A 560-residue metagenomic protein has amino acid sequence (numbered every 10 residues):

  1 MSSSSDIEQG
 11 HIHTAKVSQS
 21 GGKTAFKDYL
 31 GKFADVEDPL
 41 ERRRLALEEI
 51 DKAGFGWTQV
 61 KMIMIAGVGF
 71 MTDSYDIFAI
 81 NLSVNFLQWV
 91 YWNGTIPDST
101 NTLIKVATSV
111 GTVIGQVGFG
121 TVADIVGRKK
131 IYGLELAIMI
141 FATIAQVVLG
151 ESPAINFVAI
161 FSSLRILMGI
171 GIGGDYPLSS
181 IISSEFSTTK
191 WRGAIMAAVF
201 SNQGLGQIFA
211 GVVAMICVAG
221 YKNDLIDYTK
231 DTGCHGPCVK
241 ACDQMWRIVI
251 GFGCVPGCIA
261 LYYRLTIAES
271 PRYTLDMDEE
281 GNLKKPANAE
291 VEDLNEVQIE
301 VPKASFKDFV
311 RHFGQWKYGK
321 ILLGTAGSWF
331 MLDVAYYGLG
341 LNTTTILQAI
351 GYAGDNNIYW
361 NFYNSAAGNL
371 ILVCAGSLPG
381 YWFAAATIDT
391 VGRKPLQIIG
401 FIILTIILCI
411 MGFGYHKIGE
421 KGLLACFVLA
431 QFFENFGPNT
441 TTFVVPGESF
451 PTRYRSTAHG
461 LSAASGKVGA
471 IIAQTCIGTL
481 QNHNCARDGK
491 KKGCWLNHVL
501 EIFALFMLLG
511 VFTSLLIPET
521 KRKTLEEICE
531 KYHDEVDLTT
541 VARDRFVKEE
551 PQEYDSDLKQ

Functional and structural regions predicted by a protein language model:
S2-Q560: Transmembrane-helix signature of 12-pass secondary carriers
